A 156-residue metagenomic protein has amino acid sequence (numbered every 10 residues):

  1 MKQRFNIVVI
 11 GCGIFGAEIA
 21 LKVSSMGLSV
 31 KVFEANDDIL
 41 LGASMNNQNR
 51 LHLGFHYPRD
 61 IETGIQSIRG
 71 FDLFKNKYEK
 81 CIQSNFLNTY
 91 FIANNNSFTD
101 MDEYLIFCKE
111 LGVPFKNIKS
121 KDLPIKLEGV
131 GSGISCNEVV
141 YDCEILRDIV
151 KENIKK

Functional and structural regions predicted by a protein language model:
F5-K31: N-terminal Rossmann-like FAD-binding beta1-loop-alpha1 element of flavoenzymes
G11, E34, A93: Short beta-strand/turn micro-motifs composed of small residues that flank or help shape donor/cofactor-binding pockets
S24-N46: Glycine-rich FAD pyrophosphate-binding loop
M26, L111, N153: Conserved dinucleotide-binding and phosphotransfer motif residues
Q48-L123, E128-V130: Dinucleotide-binding Rossmann-like beta1-alpha1 core, especially the glycine-rich loop that anchors the ADP
I134-K156: Helical element adjacent to the flavin cofactor pocket in flavoenzyme catalytic cores
